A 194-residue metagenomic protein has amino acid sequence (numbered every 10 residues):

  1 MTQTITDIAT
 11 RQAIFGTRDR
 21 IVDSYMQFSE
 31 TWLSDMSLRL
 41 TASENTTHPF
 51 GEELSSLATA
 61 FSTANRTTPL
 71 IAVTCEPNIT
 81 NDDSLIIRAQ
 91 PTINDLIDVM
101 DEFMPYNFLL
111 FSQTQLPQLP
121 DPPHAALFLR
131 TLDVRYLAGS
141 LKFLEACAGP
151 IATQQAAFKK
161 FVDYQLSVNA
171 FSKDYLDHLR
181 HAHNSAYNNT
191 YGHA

Functional and structural regions predicted by a protein language model:
M1-A194: Structured alpha/beta or helical-core interaction and ligand-binding surfaces enriched in interleaved
